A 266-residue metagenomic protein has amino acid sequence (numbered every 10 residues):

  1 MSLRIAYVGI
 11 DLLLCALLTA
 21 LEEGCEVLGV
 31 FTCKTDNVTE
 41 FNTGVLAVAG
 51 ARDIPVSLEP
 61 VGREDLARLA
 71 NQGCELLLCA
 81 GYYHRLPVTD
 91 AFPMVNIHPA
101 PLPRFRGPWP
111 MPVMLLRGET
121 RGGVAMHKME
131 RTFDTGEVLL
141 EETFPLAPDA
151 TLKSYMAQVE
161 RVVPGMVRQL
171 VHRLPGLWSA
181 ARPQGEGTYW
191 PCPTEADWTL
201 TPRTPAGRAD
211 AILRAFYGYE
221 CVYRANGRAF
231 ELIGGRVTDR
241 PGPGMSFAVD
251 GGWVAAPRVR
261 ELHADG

Functional and structural regions predicted by a protein language model:
M1-G218, Y223-R224, R228, V237-P241 (+1 more regions): One-carbon transfer enzymes
I233-G234: Short acidic beta-strand-loop surface patches of small beta-rich interaction domains
